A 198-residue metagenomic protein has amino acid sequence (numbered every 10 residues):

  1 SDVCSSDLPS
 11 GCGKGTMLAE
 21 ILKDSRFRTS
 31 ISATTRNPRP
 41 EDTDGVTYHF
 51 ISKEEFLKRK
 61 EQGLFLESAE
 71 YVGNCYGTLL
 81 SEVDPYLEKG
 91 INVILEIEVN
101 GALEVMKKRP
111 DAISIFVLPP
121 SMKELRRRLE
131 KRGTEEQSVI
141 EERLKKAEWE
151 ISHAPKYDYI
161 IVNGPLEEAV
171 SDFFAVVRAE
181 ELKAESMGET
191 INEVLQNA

Functional and structural regions predicted by a protein language model:
S1-S5: Short, small-residue-biased leader/transition segments that mark boundaries at the very start of proteins
P9: P-loop (Walker A) phosphate-binding loop of NTP-binding proteins
C12: ATP-binding Walker
G15: Walker A/P-loop
L22-S32: Post-Walker A helix-loop "phosphate-sensing" segment adjacent to the P-loop in P-loop NTPases
T34-V93, N100-L103: ATP-dependent small-molecule kinase phosphotransfer cores that center on conserved nucleotide phosphate-binding segments
V93-E98, K107-R132, V162-N163: Conserved phosphate-donor/acceptor-positioning beta-strand/loop module used by diverse small-molecule
T134, W149-A198: NTP-dependent small-molecule kinase module
